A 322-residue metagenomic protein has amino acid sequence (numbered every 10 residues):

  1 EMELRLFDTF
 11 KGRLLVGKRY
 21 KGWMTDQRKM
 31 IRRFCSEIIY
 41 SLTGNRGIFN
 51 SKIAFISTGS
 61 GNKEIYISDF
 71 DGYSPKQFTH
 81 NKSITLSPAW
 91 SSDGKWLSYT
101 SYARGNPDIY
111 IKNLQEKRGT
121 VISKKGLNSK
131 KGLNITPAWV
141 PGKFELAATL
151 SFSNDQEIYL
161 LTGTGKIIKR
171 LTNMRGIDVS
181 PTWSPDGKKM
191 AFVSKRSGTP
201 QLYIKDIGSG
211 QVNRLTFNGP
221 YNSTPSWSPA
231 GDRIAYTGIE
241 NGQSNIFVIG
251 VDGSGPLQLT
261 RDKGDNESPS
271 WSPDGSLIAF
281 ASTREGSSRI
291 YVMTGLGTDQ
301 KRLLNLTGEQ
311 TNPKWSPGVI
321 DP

Functional and structural regions predicted by a protein language model:
E1-E37: Amphipathic beta-strand/beta-sheet edge segments enriched in Tyr/Trp
F10, D69-Y73, N113-K117, T162-K166 (+3 more regions): Short loop/turn segments that connect beta-strands within beta-propeller blades
S36, R46-P75: An edge-strand/N-cap motif at the start of beta-rich repeat modules
S36-F49, W315-P322: Structural signature of eukaryotic scaffold interfaces centered on beta-propeller domains
R46-G47, S57-E64, H80-S83, T100-I109 (+12 more regions): A flexible loop/linker signature enriched in serine peptidases of the S9 family
G47-F49, S92-D93, P141-G142, P185-D186 (+3 more regions): Residue-level detector of Asp-centered blade-edge/turn motifs that repeat once per structural unit in beta-propeller
I53, G94-L97, L146-A147, G187-A191 (+2 more regions): Hydrophobic beta-strand positions that form the internal "hydrophobic ladder" of WD40/Gbeta-like beta-propeller blades
